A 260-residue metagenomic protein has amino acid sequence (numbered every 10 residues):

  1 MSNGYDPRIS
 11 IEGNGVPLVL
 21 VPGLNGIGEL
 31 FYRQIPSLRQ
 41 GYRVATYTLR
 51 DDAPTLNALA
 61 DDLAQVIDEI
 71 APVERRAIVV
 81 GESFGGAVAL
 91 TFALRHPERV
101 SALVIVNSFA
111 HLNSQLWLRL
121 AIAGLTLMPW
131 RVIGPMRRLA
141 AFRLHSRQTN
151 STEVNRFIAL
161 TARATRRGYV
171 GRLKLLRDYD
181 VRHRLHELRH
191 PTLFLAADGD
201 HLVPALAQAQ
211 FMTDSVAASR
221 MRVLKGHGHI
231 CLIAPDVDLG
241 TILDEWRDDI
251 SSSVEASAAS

Functional and structural regions predicted by a protein language model:
Y5-A53: Conserved HGGG/HGGXW glycine-rich cap/lid loop of the alpha/beta-hydrolase fold
G81-G85, A89: Gly/Ala-rich beta-loop-alpha elbow adjacent to hydrolase catalytic centers
L94-R95, V100-R131: Flexible "cap/lid" loop of the alpha/beta hydrolase fold
S114-W117, V132-H186: Conserved alpha/beta-hydrolase catalytic His-Asp/Glu region
L188, F194-A196, D200: Short beta-strand/loop motif that positions the catalytic acidic residue of the alpha/beta-hydrolase fold
H190, A205-M212: Short alpha-helix in the alpha/beta-hydrolase fold that links the catalytic acid
G199-V203, H229-I230: Acidic catalytic loop of the alpha/beta-hydrolase fold
S219-S260: Catalytic active-site module of serine/aspartate enzymes centered on a nucleophile-bearing elbow/loop
